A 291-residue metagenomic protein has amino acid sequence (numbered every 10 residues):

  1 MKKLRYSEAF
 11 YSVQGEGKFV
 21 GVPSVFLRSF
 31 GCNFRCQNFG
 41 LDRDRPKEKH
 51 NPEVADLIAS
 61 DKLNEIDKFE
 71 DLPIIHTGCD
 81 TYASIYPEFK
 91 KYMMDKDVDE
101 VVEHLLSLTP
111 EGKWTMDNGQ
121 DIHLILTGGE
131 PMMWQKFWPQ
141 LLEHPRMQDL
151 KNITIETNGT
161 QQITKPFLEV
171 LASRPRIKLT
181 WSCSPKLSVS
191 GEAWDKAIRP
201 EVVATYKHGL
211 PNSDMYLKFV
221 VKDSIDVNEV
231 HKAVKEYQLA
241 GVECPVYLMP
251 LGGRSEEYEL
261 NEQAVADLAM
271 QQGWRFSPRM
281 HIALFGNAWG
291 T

Functional and structural regions predicted by a protein language model:
K2-G15, G21, N212, D223-T291: Auxiliary Fe-S-binding modules of radical SAM enzymes
L4, N38-I177: Conserved Radical SAM active-site core
V20-S24, N33-F34: Conserved N-terminal beta1-alpha1 strand-loop-helix module at the mouth
L27, C36, E130, I155 (+3 more regions): Conserved, mostly hydrophobic/aromatic
V98-V102, I198-V203, V230-K232, E259-Q263: Well-ordered, non-membrane alpha-helical segments in soluble/globular domains
H104-D121, P145-D149, T205-M215, Y237-G241 (+1 more regions): A structural motif corresponding to the C-terminal end of an alpha-helix and its immediate exit/capping segment
I122-L124, W138-V221, V227-E229, V242-C244: Radical SAM/AdoMet-radical enzyme domain recognition
G129-P131, N158-T160, K186-S188, V220-K222 (+2 more regions): Active-site beta-loop-alpha junctions enriched in small/polar residues
